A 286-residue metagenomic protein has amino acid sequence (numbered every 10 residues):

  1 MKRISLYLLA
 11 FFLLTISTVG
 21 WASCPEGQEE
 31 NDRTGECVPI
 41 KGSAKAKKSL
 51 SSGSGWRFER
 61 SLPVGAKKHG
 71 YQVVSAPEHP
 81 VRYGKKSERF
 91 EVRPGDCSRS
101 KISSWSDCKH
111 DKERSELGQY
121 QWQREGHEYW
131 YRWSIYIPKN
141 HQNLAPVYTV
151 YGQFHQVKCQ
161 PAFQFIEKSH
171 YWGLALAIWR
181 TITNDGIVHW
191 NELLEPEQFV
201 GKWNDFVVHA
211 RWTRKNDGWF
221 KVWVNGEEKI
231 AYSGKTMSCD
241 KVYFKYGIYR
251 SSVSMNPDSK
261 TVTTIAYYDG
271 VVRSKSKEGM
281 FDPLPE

Functional and structural regions predicted by a protein language model:
M1-L8: Bacterial N-terminal signal peptides that target proteins for export
S17-V19: N-terminal signal peptide c-region/cleavage motif recognized by signal peptidases
S23-P25: Disulfide-braced loops of extracellular cysteine-rich modules
Q28-R33: Extracellular, cysteine-rich, disulfide-stabilized repeat modules with beta-strand cores
I40-E286: Low-complexity, Ser/Thr/Pro/Gly-rich disordered linker/stalk regions
